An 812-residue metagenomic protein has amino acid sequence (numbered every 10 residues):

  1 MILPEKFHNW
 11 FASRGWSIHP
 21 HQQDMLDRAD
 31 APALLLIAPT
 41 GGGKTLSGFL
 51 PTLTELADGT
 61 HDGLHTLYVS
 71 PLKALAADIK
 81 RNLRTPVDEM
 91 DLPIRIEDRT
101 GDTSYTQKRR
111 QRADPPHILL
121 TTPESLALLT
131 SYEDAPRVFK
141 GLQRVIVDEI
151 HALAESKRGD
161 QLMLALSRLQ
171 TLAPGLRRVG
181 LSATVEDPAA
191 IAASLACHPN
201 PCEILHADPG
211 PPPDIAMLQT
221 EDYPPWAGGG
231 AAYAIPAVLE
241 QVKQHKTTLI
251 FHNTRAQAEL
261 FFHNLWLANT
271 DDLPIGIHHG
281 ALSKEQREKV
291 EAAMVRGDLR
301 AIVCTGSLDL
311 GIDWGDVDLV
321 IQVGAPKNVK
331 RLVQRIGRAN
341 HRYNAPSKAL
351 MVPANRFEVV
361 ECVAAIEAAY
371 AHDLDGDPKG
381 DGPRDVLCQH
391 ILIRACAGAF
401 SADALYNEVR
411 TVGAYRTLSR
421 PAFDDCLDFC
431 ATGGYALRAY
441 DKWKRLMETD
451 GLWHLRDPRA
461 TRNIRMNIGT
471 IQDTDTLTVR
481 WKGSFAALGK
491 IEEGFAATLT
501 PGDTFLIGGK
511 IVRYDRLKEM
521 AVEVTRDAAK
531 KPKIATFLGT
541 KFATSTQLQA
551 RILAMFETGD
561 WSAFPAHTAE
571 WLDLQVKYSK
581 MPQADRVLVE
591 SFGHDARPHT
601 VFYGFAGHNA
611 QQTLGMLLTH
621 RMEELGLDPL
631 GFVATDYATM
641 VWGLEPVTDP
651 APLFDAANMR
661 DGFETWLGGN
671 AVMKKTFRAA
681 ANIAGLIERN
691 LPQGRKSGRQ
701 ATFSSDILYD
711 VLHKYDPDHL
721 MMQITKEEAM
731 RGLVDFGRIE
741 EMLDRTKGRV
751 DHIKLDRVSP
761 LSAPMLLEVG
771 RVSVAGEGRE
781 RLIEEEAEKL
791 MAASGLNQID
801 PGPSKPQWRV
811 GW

Functional and structural regions predicted by a protein language model:
M1-A12, S17-G42, S47-G451: Helicase motor core with emphasis on the C-terminal RecA-like subdomain
Y406-V409, G413-T476, K490, A535-T536 (+1 more regions): Extended, highly charged accessory segments
I471-D473, L499, F505-L506: Short, well-ordered loop/turn sites that connect or cap secondary structure elements
T478-W481, T525: Short, acidic/hydrophobic/Gly-rich beta-strand patch recurrent on exposed beta strands that often constitutes part
A487-T498: Short alpha-helix capping/helix-loop boundary micro-motifs
K510-L517: Short beta-strand-centered aromatic/proline hotspots
K518-A535: Short, solvent-exposed secondary-structure boundary/capping segments
